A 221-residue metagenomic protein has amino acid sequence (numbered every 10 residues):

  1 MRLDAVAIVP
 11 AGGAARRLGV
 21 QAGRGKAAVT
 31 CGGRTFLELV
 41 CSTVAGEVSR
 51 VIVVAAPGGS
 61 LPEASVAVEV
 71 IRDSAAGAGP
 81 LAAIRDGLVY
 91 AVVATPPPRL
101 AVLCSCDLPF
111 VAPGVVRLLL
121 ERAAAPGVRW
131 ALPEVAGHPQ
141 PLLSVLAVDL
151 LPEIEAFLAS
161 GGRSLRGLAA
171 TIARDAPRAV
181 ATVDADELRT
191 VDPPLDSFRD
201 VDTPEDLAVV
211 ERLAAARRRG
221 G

Functional and structural regions predicted by a protein language model:
R2-G162, G167-S197, R212-A215: Nucleotide and nucleotide-moiety/phosphate-recognizing core
V201-D202: Long, charged alpha-helical interface segments
L207-G221: Hydrophobic helical membrane-anchoring modules
